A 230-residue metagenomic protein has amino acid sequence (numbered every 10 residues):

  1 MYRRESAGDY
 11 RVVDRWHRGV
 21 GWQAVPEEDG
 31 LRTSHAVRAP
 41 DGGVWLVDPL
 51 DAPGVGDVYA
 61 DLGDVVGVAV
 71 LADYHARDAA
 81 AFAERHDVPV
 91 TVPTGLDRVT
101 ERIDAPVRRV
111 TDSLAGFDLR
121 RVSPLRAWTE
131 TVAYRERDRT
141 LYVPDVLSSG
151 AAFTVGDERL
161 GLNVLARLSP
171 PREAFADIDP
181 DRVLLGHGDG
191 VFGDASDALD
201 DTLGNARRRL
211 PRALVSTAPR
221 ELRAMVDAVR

Functional and structural regions predicted by a protein language model:
Y2-Y10, D14, G21-W22, E27 (+2 more regions): Metallo-beta-lactamase
Q23-G67: Pre-active-site segment of Zn-dependent metallo-hydrolases
E27-D29, L50-P53, A72-H75, L125-A127 (+1 more regions): Short beta->alpha connector loops
L31, P53-G54, D73-D78, D97-T100 (+2 more regions): Active-site environment of divalent metal-dependent phosphoester hydrolases
L46-P49, V66-D73, T91-T94, Y142-D145 (+1 more regions): Active-site neighborhood of phospho(di)ester-bond hydrolases with catalytic His/Asp-centered motifs
L50-P93: Active-site metal-binding motif and surrounding structural segment of the metallo-beta-lactamase
G63, A115, I178: Structured loop/turn residues at beta-strand edges in well-structured enzyme cores
A81-E84, V88-T129, E136-D138, N163 (+1 more regions): Metallo-beta-lactamase
